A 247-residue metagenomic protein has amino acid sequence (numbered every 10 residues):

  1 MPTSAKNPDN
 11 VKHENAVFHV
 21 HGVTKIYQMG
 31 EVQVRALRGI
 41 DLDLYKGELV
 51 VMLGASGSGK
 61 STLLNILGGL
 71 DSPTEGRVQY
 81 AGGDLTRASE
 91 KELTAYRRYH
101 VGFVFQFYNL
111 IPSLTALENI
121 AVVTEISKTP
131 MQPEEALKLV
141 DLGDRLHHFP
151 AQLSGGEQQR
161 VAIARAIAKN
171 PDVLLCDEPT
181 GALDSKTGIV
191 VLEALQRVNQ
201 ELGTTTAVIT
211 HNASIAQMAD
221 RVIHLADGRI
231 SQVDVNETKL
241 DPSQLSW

Functional and structural regions predicted by a protein language model:
M1-I26, Q232-W247: ABC-family P-loop ATPase nucleotide-binding domain
A16-L225, I230: ABC family nucleotide-binding domain
